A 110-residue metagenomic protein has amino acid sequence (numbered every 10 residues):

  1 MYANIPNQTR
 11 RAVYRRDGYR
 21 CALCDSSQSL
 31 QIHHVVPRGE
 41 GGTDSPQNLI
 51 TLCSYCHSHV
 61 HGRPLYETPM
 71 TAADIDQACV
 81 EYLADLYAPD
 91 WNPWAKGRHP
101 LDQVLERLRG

Functional and structural regions predicted by a protein language model:
M1, I5, G41-D44: Residue-level "hotspot" positions that anchor or transmit function at local structural transition points
N4-Q31, C53-Y55: Short cysteine-rich loop/turn motifs with clustered Cys
S26-S29, L49-A72: Short Cys/His-centered divalent metal-binding micro-motifs
V35-V36, H59: Alpha-helical hydrophobic packing sites
V36-L49: Short linker/helix segments within small regulatory modules
I75-G110: Short flanking/linker segments adjacent to small metal-binding domains or redox-active Cys/His motifs
